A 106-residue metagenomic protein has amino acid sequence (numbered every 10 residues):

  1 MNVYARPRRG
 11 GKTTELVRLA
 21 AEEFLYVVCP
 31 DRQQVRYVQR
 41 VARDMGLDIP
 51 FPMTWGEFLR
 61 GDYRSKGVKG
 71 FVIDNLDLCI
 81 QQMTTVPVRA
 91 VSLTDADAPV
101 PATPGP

Functional and structural regions predicted by a protein language model:
M1-Y63: Conserved P-loop
D48-T94: Conserved RecA-like ASCE ATPase "motif II neighborhood" in helicase/translocase motors
R89-P106: Ser/Thr/Gly-rich flexible loops in soluble cytosolic domains mediating phosphotransfer, phosphorylation
